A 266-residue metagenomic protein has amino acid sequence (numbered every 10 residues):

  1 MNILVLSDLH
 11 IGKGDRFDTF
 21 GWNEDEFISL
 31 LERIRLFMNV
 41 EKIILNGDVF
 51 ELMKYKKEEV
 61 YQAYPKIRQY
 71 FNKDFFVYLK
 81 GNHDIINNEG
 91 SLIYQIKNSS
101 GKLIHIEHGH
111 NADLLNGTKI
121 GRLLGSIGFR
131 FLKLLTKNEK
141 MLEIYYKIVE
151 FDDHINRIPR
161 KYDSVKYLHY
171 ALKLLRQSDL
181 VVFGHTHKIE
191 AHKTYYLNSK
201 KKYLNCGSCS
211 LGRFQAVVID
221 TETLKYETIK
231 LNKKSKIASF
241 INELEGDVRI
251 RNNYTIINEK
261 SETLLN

Functional and structural regions predicted by a protein language model:
M1-N266: Extended recognition/assembly regions associated with phosphoester-bond processing machinery
